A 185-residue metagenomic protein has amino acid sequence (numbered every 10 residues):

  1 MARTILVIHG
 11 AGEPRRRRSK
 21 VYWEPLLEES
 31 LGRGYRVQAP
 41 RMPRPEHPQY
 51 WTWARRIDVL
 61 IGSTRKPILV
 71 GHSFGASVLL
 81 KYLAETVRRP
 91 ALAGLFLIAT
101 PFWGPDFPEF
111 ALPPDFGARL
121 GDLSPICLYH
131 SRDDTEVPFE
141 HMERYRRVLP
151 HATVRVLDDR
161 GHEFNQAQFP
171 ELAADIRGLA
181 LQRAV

Functional and structural regions predicted by a protein language model:
A2-E46: Short, surface-exposed "cap/lid" segments of acyl-processing enzymes
P14, G104, R132-V137: Acidic catalytic loop of the alpha/beta-hydrolase fold
R36, R146-E163: Catalytic histidine neighborhood in serine/cysteine hydrolases with alpha/beta-hydrolase-type architecture
P48, R160-A173: Catalytic histidine-centered segment of alpha/beta-hydrolase-like enzymes
V70-L80: Gly/Ala-rich beta-loop-alpha elbow adjacent to hydrolase catalytic centers
R89-W103: A conserved short beta-strand
D122, C127-H130, D134: Short beta-strand/loop motif that positions the catalytic acidic residue of the alpha/beta-hydrolase fold
P138-R147: Short alpha-helix in the alpha/beta-hydrolase fold that links the catalytic acid
